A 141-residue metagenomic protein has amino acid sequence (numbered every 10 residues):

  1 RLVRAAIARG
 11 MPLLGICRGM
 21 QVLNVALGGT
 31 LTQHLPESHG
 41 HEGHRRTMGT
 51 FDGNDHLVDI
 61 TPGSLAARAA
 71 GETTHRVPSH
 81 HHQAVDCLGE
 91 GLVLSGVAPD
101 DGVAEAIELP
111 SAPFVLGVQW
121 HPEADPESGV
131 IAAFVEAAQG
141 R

Functional and structural regions predicted by a protein language model:
R1-R9, P36, G40-R141: Amide-donor transfer/coupling interface in amidating biosynthetic enzymes
V3-T30: Catalytic nucleophile loop
Q33: Class I SAM-dependent methyltransferase SAM-binding "motif I" and its flanking Rossmann-like core
